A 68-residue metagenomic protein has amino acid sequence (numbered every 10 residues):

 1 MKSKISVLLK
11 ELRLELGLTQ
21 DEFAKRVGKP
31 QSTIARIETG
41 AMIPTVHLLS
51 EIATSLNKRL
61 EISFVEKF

Functional and structural regions predicted by a protein language model:
M1-L14: A short, Lys/Arg-rich alpha-helix, primarily the initiator
L8, T19, T45-L48: Residues that mark the N-terminal boundary/hinge immediately upstream of a DNA-recognition element
L14, K25, T54: Alpha-helical residues within the helix-turn-helix
G17-A35: Short alpha-helical DNA-recognition segment
H47-I62: DNA major-groove recognition helix of helix-turn-helix/homeodomain DNA-binding modules
